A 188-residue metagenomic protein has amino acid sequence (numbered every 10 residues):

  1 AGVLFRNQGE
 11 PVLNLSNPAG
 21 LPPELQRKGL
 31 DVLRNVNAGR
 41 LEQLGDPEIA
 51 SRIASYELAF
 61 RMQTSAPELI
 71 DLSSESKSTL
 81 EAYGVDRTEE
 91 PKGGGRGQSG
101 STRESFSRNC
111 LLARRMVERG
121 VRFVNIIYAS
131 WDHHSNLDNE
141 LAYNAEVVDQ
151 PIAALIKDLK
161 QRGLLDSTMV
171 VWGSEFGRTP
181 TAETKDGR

Functional and structural regions predicted by a protein language model:
A1-R188: Ligand-binding pockets and gating/stacking loops
